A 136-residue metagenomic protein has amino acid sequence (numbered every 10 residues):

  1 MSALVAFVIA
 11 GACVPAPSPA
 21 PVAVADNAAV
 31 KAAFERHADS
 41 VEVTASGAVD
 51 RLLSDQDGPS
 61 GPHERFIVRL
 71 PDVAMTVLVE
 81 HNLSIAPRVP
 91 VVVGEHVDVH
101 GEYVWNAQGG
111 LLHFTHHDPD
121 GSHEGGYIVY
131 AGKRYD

Functional and structural regions predicted by a protein language model:
M1-S2, S18: Short, low-complexity, intrinsically disordered N-terminal peptides in bacterial proteins
S2-G11: Bacterial N-terminal signal peptides
A10-D136: OB-fold and OB-like single-stranded nucleic-acid-recognition modules and their adjacent interaction interfaces
